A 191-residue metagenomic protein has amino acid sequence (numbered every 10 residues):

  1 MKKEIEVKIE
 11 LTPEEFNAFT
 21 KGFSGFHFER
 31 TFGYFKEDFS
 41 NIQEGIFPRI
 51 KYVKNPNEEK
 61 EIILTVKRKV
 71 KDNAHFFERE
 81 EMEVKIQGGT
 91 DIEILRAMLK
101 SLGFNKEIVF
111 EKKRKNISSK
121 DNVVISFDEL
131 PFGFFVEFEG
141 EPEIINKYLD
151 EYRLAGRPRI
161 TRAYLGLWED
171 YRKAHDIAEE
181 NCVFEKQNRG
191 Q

Functional and structural regions predicted by a protein language model:
M1-E4, E129-F135, E143-R159: Long, contiguous binding/interaction regions
M1-V123, R159-Q191: N-terminal strand-loop-strand beta-hairpin
I9-L11, E129, G140-P142: Short, structured patches in soluble enzyme cores that scaffold and shape functional sites
R49-I50, V123-E137: Long, continuous compositionally biased terminal/linker segments
N73-R79, E137, L149-E151: A short, polar/proline- and glycine-enriched secondary-structure boundary/capping micro-motif
K85, E137-E139: Active-site scaffold segments
T90, I94, K112, G133 (+2 more regions): Residues forming well-ordered secondary-structure scaffolds
